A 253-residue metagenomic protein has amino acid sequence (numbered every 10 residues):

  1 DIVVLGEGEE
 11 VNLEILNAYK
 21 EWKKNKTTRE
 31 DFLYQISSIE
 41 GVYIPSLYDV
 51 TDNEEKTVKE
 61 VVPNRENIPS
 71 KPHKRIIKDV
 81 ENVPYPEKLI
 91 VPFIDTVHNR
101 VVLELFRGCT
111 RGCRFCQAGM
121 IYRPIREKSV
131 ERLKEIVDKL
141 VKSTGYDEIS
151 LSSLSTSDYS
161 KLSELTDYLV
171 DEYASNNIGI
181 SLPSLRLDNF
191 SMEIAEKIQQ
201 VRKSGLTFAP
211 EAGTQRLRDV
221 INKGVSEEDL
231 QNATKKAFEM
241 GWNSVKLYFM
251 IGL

Functional and structural regions predicted by a protein language model:
D1, V42, V83, G108-C109 (+6 more regions): Conserved structural-core and active-site-/substrate-pathway-adjacent residues in large, well-folded domains of enzymes
D1-P63: Glycine-rich beta-alpha loop elements in corrinoid/cobalamin-binding modules across cobalamin-dependent enzymes
N12, V101-C109, L133-V141, L230-M240: Structured alpha-helical segments in the cores of large, soluble enzyme domains
P45, T51-V102: N-terminal [4Fe-4S]-dependent radical SAM core
L89-F115, V141, P183: N-terminal pre-triad scaffold of radical SAM enzymes
P92-F93, C113-I121, A212-R218: Gly-rich Lys/Arg/Thr-decorated short loops/hinges at beta-loop-alpha junctions or inter-strand turns that position
C116-R132: Iron-sulfur (Fe-S) cluster-binding segments and ferredoxin-like electron-carrier domains, especially [2Fe-2S]
K139-L253: Conserved SAM/AdoMet-binding glycine-rich loop
